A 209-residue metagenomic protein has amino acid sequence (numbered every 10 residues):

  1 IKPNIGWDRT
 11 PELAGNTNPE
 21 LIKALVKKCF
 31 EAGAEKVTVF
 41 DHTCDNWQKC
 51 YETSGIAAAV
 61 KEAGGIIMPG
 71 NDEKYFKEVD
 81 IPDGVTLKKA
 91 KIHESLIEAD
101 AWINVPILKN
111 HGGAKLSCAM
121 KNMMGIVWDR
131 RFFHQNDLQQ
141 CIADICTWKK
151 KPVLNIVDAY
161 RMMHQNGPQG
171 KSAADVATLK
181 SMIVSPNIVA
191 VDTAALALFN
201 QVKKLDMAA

Functional and structural regions predicted by a protein language model:
K2-A209: N-terminal and secondary-structure boundary signal
